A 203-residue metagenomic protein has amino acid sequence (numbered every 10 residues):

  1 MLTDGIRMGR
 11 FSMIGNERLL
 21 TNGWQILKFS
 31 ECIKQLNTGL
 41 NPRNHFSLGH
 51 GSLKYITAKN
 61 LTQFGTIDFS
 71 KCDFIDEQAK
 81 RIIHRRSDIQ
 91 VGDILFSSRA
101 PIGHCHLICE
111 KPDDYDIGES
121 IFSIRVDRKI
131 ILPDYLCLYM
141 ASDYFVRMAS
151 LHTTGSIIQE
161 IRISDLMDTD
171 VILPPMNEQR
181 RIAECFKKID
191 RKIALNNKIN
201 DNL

Functional and structural regions predicted by a protein language model:
L2-L40, D168, I172-N202: Non-catalytic DNA-recognition/assembly elements of restriction-modification systems
L27-F46, K59-V91: Sequence-specific dsDNA recognition surfaces
T62-I75, I94-S97, P101-G118, D134 (+1 more regions): Short, ligand-facing micro-motifs at secondary-structure edges
I83-H84, E110, S156: A structural connector/turn signal
H84-S97, L136-L138: Polybasic, glycine- and aromatic-enriched phosphate-binding surface used to engage nucleic acids
S98, D114-F122, D134, T154-A183: A short glycine-rich beta-alpha junction/loop motif
K111, R125-L132: Ligand-binding loop in jelly-roll beta-barrel domains
A141-Y144, S150, D170-I172: Well-ordered mid-protein domain cores that form the structural environment of catalytic cofactors
